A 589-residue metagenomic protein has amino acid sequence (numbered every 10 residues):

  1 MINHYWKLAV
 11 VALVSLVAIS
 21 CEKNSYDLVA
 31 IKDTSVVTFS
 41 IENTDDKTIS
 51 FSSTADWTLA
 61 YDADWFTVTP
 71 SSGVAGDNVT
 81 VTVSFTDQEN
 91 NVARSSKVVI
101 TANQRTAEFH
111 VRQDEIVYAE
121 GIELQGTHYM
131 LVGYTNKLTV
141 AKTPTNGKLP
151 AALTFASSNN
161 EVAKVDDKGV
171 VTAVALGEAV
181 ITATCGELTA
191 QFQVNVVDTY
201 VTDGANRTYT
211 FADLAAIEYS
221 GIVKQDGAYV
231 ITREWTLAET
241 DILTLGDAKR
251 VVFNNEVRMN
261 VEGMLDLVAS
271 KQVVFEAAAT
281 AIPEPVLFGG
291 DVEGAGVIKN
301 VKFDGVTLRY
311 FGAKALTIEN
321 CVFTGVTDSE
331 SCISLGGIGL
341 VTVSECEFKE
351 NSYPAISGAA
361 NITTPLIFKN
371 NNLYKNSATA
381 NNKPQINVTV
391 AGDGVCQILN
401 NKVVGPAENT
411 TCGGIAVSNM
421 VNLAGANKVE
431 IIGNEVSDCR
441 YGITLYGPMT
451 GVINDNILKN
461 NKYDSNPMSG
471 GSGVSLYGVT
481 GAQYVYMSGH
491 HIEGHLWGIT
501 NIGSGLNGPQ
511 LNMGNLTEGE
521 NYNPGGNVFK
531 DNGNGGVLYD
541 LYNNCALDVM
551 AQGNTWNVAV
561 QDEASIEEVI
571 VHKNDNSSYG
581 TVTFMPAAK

Functional and structural regions predicted by a protein language model:
M1-A9: Bacterial N-terminal signal peptides that target proteins for export
V10-S15: Hydrophobic helical h-region of N-terminal Sec-dependent signal peptides in bacterial secretory/periplasmic proteins
V17-S20: C-terminal motif of bacterial Sec signal peptides marking the signal peptidase cleavage site
E22-D33, D46-T48, S53-A63, T67-D77 (+2 more regions): Extracytoplasmic soluble-region selector
S40-E42, V74-G76, E89-N91, L131 (+6 more regions): Surface-exposed coil/turn segments at beta-strand junctions on protein surfaces, enriched
N78-V83: Low-complexity, intrinsically disordered segments enriched in Ser/Thr together with acidic residues
F85-Q88, R233: A structural micro-motif recognizing beta-strand termini and the immediately following turn/loop segments
V201-G246, V252-K589: Extracellular beta-rich repeat passengers
